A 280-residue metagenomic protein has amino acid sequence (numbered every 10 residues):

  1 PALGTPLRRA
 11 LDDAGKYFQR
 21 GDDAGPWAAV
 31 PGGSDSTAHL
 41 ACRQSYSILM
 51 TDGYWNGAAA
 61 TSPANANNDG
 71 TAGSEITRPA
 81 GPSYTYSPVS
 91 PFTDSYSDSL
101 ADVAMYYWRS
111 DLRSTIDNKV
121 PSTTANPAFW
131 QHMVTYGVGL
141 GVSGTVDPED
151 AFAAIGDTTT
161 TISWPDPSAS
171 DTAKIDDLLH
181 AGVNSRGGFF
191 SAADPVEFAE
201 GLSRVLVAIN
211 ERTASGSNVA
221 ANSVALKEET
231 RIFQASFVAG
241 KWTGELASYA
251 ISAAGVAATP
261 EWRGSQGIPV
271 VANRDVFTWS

Functional and structural regions predicted by a protein language model:
P1-C42, D94-R109: Von Willebrand factor
P1-G15, G21, Y54-A58, P63-S90 (+1 more regions): Short, charged loop segments at secondary-structure junctions
A2-T5, K16-F18, A24-G25, G53-G57 (+4 more regions): Solvent-exposed loop/turn segments at secondary-structure junctions within structured extracellular/periplasmic domains
G4-R9, A41, D94-D98, A169-D176 (+1 more regions): Soluble non-cytosolic domains of exported or imported proteins
A14, R43-N56, A104, T135-S143 (+1 more regions): DG-centered beta-turn motif at the end of beta-strands
G15-D23, W55, M105-R113, V183-G187 (+1 more regions): Sec-exported extracytoplasmic/periplasmic mature domains
H39-R43, P127-H132, V183: Extracellular/periplasmic catalytic domains that process cell-envelope and extracellular macromolecules
Y136-V138, V142-T172, H180-S280: C-terminal "exit" segments of structured domains
